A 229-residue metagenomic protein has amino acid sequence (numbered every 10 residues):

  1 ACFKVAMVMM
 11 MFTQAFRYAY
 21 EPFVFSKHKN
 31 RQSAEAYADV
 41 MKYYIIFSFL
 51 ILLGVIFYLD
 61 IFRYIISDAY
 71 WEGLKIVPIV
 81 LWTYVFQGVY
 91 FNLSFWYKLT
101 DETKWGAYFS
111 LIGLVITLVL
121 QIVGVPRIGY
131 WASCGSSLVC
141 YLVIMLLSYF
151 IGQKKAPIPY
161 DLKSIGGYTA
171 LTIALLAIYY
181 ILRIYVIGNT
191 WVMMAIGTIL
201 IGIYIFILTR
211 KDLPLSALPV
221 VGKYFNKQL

Functional and structural regions predicted by a protein language model:
A1-S110: Specific pore-lining/lateral-gate transmembrane helices of multi-pass inner-membrane transport and insertion machines
Y58-W71, D101, G124-I128, G152 (+3 more regions): Short helix-capping/hinge motifs at transmembrane helix termini and TM-loop junctions
K75-I76, S133, S164-Y168, T172 (+1 more regions): Residue-level signature of transmembrane alpha-helical entry/exit and packing/kink sites in multi-pass membrane
P78-I79, A132-L142: Structural signature of hydrophobic alpha-helical transmembrane segments
L93-D101, Y149-K163: Alpha-helical transmembrane segments
W105-Y130, C140-G152, G167-R183, I199-I207: Alpha-helical transmembrane segments of multi-pass membrane transporters and transport-associated inner-membrane enzymes
G106-A107, S133-C134, Y160: Alpha-helical transmembrane segments and their helix-entry boundary regions
Y180-L229: Membrane-proximal transmembrane or re-entrant/amphipathic helices at the cytosolic face
